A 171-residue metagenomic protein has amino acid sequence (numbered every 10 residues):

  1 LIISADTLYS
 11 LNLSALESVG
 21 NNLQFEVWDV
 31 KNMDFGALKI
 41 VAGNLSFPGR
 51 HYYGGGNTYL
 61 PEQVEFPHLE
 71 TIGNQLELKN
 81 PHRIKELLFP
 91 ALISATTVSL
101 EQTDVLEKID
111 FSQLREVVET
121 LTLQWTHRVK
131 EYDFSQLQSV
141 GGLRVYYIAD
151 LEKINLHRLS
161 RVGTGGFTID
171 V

Functional and structural regions predicted by a protein language model:
L1-S10, A15-K31, A37-Q63, H68-I84 (+4 more regions): Concave beta-strand-loop units of leucine-rich repeat
